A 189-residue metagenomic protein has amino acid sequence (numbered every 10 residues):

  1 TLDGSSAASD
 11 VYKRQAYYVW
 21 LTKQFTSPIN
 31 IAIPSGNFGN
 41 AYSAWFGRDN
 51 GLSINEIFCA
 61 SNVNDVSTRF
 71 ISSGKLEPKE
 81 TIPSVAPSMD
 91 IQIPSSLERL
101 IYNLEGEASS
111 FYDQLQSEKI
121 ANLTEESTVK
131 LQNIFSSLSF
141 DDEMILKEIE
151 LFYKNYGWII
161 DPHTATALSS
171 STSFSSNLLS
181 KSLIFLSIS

Functional and structural regions predicted by a protein language model:
T1-A8, Y12: Single conserved hydrophobic/aromatic residue that forms the stacking wall/gate of nucleotide- or nucleobase-binding
K13-P28, N103-T172: Active-site-adjacent helical/loop segments in soluble small-molecule enzymes
I29-I33, W158-I159, L183-I184: Short glycine-rich phosphate-binding loop at a beta-alpha junction
N30-E118: Glycine-rich phosphate/pyrophosphate-binding loop at beta-loop-alpha junctions
I33-A41, P162-A167, I188-S189: Gly/Ser/Thr-rich loops at beta-strand to alpha-helix junctions that form or flank small-molecule/cofactor-binding
G47-R48, S171-F174: Short active-site loop/helix that positions an aromatic residue
S67, S187-I188: Terminal amphipathic helices with adjacent charged low-complexity linkers/tails
S173-S182: Low-acidity, Ser/Thr- and Arg-rich intrinsically disordered low-complexity segments
